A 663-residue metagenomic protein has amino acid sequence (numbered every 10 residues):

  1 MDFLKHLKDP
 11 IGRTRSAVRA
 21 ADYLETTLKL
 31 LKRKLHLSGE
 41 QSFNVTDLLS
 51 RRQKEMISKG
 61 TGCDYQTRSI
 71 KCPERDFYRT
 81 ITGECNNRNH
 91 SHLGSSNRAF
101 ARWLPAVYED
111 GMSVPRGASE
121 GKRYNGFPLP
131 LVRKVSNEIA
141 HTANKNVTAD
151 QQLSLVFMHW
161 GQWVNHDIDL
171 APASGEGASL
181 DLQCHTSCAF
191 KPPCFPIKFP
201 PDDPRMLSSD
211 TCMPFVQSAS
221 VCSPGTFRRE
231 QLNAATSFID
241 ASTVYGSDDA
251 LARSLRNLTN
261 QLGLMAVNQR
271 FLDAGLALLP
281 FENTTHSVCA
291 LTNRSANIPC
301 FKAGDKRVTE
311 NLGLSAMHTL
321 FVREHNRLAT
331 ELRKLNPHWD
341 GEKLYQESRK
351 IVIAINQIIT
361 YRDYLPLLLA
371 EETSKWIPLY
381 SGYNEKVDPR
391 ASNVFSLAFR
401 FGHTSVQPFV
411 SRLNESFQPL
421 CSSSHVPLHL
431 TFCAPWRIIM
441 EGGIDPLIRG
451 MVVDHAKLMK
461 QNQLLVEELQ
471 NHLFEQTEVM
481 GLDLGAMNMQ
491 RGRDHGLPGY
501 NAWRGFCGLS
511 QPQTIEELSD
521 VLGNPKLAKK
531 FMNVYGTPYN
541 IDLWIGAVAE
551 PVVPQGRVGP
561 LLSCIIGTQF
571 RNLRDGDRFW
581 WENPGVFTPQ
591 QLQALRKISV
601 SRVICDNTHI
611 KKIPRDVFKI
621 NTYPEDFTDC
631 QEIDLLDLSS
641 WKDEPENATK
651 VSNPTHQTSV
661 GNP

Functional and structural regions predicted by a protein language model:
M1-R327, E331, K350-A486, Q490 (+5 more regions): N-terminal accessory/cap region of cofactor-dependent oxidoreductases and related radical enzymes
A329-G341, R504: N-terminal leader/propeptide and maturation segments of large enzyme subunits in energy/redox metabolism and hydrolases
K343-E347: Short, charged, amphipathic alpha-helical segments
L527: Interface signal in eukaryotic adaptor modules for cytoskeleton, membrane trafficking, and small-GTPase signaling
